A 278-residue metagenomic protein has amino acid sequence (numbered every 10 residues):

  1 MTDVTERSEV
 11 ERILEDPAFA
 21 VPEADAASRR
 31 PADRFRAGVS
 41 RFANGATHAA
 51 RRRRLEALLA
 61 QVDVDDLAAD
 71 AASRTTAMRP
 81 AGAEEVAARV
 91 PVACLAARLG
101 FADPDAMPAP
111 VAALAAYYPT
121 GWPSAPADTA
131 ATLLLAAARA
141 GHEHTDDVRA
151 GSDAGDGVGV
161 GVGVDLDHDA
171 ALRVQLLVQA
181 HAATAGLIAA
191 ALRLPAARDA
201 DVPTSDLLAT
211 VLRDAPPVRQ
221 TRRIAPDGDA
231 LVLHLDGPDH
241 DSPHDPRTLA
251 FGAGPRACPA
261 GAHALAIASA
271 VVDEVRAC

Functional and structural regions predicted by a protein language model:
M1-C278: Cytochrome P450
